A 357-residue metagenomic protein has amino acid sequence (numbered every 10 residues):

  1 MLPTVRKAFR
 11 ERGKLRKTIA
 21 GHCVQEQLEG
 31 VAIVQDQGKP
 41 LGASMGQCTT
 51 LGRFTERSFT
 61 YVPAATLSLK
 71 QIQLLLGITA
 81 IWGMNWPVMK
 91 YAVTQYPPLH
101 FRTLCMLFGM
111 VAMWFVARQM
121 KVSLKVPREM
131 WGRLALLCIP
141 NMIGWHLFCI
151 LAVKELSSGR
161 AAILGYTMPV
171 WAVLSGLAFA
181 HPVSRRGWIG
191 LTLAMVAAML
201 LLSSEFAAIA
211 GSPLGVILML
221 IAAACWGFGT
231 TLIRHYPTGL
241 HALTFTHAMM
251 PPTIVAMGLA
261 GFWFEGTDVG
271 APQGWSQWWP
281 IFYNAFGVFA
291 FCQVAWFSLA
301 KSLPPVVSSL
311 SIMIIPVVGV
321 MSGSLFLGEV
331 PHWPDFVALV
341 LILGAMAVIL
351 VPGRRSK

Functional and structural regions predicted by a protein language model:
R6-K7, R12, I19-V24, D36-T103 (+4 more regions): Glycine-/small-residue-enriched transmembrane alpha-helix faces in small-molecule transporters and effluxers
L67-Q71, Q95-T103, V126-G132, W188 (+3 more regions): Juxtamembrane helix-entry segments on the extracytoplasmic side of multipass membrane proteins
T79-G83, L137-H146, M168-P169, L202 (+7 more regions): Transmembrane alpha-helical core positions of polytopic small-molecule transporters
I81, N85-W86, W114-G165, A198-L200 (+1 more regions): Specific transmembrane alpha-helical segments of multi-pass solute transporters/efflux pumps, especially DMT/EamA
G83, L107-V111, M195, I254-V255 (+2 more regions): Small-residue-rich packing faces within the transmembrane alpha-helices of Major Facilitator Superfamily
R102-L104, M142, H146, R160-T167 (+2 more regions): Helix-helix packing/entry segments at the starts of transmembrane helices
M113, T167, V183-E205, M313 (+2 more regions): Hydrophobic transmembrane alpha-helices of multi-pass small-molecule transport proteins
E129-L136, V183-M195, V216, L240-M249: Cytoplasmic-side transmembrane-helix entry/capping segments in multi-pass membrane proteins
